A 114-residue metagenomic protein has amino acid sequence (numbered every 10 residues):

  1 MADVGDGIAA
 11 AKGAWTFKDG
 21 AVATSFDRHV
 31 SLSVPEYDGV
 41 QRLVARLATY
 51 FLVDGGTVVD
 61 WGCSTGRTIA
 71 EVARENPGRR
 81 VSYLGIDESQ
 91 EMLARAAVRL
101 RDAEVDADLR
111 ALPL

Functional and structural regions predicted by a protein language model:
M1-S25: N-terminal, positively charged/glycine-rich alpha-helical extensions of SAM-dependent methyltransferases
S25, L43-R46, R95: Alpha-helical elements of Rossmann-like donor-binding domains used by nucleotide-donor carbohydrate transfer enzymes
E36-D54: Conserved alpha-helix/loop element of class I SAM-dependent methyltransferases that forms part of the SAM/SAH-binding
V59, R67-L114: Class I SAM-dependent methyltransferase SAM/SAH-binding core
S64: Conserved glycine-rich SAM-binding loop
